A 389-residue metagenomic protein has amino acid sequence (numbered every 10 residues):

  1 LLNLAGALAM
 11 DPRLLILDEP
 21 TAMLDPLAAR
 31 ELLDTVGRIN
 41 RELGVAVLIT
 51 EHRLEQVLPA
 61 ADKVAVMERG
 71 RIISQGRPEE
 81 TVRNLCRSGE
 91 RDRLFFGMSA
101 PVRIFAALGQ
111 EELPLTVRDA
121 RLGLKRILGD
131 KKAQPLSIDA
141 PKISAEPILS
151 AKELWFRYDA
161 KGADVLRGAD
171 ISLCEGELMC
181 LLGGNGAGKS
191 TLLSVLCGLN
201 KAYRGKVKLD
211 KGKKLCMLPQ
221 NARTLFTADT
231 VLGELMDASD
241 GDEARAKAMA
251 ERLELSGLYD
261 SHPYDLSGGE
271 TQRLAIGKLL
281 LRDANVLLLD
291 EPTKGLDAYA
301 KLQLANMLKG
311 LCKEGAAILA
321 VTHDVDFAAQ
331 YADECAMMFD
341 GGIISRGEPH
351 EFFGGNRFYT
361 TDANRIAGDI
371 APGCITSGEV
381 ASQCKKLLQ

Functional and structural regions predicted by a protein language model:
L15-D18, L287-D290: Catalytic Walker B motif of ABC-type/P-loop ATPase nucleotide-binding domains
E51-H52, T322-H323: H-loop/switch region of ABC-family ATPase nucleotide-binding domains
M67, R71-F105, G342-I366: Conserved beta-strand-loop-alpha-helix hinge in the C-terminal portion of ABC ATPase nucleotide-binding domains
R87-P147, Y359-Q389: ABC ATPase nucleotide-binding domains
C197: Helix-to-loop junction immediately C-terminal to a conserved catalytic motif
E243-L258: Conserved ABC ATPase "signature" region
H262-L266, E270: Conserved ABC ATPase signature
